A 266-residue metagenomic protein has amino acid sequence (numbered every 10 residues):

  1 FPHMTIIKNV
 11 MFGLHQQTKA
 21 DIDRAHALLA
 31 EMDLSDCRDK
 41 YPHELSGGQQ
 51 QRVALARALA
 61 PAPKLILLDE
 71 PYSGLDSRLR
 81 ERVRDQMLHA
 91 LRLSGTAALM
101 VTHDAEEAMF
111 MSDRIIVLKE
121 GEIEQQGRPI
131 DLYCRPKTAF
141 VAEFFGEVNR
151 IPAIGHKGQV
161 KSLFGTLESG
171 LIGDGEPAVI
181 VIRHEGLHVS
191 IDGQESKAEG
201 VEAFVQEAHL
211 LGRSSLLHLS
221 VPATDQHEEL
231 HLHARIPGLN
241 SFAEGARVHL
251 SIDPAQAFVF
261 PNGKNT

Functional and structural regions predicted by a protein language model:
P2-F140: ABC ATPase nucleotide-binding domains
V10-A20, F145, I151-G155, V160 (+1 more regions): Alpha-helix C-terminal capping segments
L132-R135, F144, S190, F260: Residues that scaffold the ATP/ADP-binding catalytic core of kinase and kinase-like folds
C134-H156, V181: C-terminal boundary and immediately downstream tail of ABC-type ATPase nucleotide-binding domains
V148, Q159-T266: Non-catalytic connector elements of ABC transporters
